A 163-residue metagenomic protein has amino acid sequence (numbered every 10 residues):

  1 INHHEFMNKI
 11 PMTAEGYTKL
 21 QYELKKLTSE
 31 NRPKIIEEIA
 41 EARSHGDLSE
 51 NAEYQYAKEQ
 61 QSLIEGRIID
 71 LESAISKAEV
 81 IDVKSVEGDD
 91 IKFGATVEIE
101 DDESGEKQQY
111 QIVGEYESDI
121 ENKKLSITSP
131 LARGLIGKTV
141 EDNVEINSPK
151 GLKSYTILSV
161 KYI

Functional and structural regions predicted by a protein language model:
I1-H3, E141: Short intrinsically disordered, low-complexity coil segments enriched in acidic
H3-I69: N-terminal cationic and glycine-rich segments that engage phosphates or anionic surfaces
M7, Y22, R43, S49 (+6 more regions): Residue-level signal for pocket-adjacent positions within structured domains
K9, V160-I163: Short hydrophobic/aromatic patches at helix-to-coil boundaries
L24, T28-N31, I75-E79, T139: Conserved NTP-handling cores and scaffolds of large molecular machines
E65-E79: Amphipathic alpha-helical coiled-coil segments
I81-K161: Non-DNA-binding regulatory cores of transcription-related proteins, predominantly C-terminal effector-binding
